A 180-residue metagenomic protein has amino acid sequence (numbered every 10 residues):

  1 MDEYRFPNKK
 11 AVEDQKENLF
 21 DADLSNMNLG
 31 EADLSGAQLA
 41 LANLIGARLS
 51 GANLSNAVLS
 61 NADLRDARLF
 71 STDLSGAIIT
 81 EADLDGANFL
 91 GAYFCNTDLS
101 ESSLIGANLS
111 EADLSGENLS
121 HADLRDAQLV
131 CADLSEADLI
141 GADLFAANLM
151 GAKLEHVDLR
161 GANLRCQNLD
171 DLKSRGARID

Functional and structural regions predicted by a protein language model:
D2-D180: Tandem repeat scaffolds
